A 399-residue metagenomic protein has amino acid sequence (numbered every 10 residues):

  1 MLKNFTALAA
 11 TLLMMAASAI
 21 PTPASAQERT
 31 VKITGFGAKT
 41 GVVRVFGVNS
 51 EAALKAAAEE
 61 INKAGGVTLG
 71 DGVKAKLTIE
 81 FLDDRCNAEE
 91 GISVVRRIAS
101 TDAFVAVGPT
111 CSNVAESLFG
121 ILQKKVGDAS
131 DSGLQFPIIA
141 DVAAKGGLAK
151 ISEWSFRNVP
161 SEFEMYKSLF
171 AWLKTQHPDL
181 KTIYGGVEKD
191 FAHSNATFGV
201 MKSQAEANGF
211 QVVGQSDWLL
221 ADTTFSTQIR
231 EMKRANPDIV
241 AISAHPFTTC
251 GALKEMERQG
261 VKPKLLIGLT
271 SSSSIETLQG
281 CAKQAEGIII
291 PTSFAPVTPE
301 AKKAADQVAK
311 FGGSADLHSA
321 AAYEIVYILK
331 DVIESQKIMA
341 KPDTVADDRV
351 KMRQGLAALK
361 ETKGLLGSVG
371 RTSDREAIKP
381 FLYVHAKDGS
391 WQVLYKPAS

Functional and structural regions predicted by a protein language model:
L2-L8, A26-S399: Extracytosolic ligand-binding ectodomains
T11-L12: Short, linear, compositionally biased motifs with a strong N-terminal bias
M15-A24: C-terminal segment of classical bacterial N-terminal signal peptides
